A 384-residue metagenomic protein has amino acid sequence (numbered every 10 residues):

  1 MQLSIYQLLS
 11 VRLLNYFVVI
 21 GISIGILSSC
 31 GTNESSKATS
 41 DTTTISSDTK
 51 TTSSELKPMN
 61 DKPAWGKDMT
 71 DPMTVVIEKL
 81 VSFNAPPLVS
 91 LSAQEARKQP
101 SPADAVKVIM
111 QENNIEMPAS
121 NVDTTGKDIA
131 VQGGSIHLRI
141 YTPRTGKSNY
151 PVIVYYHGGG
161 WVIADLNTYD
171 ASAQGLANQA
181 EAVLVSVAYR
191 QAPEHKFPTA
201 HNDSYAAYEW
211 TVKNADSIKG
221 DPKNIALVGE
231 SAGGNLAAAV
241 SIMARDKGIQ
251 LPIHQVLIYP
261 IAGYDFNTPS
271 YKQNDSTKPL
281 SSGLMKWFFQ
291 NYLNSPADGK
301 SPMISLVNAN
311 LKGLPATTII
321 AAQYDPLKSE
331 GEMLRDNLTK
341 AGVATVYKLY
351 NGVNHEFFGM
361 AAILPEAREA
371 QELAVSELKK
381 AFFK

Functional and structural regions predicted by a protein language model:
M1-R12: N-terminal secretory signal peptides that target proteins for export/translocation
L13-I22: Sec-dependent signal peptide hydrophobic core
L27-S29: C-terminal motif of bacterial Sec signal peptides marking the signal peptidase cleavage site
G31-N33: Bacterial signal peptide processing site
I45-Q99, N113-K384: Alpha/beta-hydrolase superfamily serine-hydrolase fold, recognizing
I109-Q111: Short Pro/Gly-enriched beta-strand edge/turn motifs at strand-loop
